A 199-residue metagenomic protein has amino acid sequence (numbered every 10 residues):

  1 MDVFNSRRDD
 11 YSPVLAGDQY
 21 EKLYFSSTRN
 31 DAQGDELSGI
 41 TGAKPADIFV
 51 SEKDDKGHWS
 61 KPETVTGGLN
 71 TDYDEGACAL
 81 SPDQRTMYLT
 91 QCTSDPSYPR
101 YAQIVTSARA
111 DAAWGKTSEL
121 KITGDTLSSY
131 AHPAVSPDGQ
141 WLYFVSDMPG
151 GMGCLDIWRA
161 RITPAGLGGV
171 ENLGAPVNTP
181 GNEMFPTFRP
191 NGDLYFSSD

Functional and structural regions predicted by a protein language model:
M1-D199: Short, conserved micro-motifs composed of acidic
